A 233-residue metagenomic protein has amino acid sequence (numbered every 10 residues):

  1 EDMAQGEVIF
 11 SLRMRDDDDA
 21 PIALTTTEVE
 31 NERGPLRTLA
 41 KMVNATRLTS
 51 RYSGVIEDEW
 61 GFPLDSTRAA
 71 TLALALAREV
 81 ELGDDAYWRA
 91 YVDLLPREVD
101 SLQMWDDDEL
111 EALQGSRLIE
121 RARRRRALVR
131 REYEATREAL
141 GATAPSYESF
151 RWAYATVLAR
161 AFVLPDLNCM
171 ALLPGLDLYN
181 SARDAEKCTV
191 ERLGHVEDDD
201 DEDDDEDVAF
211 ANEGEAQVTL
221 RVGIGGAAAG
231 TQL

Functional and structural regions predicted by a protein language model:
E1-D16, A20-V29, G34-A40, R78-L233: Long, positively charged leader/targeting segments at protein N-termini
E30-L76: Short peripheral tails and domain-boundary helices/loops at the edges of structured domains
